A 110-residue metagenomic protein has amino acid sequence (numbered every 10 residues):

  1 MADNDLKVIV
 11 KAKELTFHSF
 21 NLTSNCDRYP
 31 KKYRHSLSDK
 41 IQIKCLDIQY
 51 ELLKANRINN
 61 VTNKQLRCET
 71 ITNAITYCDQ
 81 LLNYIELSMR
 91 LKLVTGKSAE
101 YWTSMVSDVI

Functional and structural regions predicted by a protein language model:
M1-I110: Amphipathic alpha-helical assembly/interaction segments
